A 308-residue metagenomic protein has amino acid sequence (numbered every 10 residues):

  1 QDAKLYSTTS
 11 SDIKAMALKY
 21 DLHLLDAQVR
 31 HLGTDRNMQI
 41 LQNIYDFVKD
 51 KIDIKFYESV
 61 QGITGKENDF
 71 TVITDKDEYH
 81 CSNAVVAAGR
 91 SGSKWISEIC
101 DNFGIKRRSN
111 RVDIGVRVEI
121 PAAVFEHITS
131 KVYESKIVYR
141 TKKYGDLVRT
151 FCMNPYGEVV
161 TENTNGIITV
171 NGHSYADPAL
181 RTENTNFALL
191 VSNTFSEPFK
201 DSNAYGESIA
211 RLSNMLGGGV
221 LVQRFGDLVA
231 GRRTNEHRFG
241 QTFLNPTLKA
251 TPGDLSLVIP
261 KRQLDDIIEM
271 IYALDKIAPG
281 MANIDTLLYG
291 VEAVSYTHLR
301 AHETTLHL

Functional and structural regions predicted by a protein language model:
Q1-I52, N102: Conserved N-terminal/central alpha/beta ligand/cofactor-binding core
L5-S7, A179-A293: Helix-rich C-terminal "cap"/substrate-channel and partner-interaction subdomain that packs against the flavin-binding
D53-K55, R108: General small-molecule cofactor/ligand-binding pocket signal
F56-N68: A conserved short coil-to-beta-strand element within the FAD-binding core of flavoproteins
Y79-G89: Short hydrophobic core segments
S91-N102: Flavin (primarily FAD) binding-site architecture
R108-V191: Mid-to-C-terminal "cap/lid" subdomains and adjacent gly/pro-rich loops that border and regulate access to redox
T297-T304: Conserved small/polar residues in nucleotide/adenosyl-binding loops
